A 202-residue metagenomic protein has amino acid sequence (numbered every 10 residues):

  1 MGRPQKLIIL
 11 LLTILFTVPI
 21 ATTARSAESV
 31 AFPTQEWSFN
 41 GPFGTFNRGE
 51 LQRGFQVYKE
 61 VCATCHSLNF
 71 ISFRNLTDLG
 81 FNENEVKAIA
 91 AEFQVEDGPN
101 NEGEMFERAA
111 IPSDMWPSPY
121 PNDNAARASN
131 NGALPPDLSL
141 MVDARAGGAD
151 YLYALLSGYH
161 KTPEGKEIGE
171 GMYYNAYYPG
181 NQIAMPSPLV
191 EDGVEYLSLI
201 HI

Functional and structural regions predicted by a protein language model:
G2-T45: Post-cleavage N-terminal segment of exported redox proteins
A31-Q56, S67-F81, E85-V86: Electrostatic cytochrome c docking/interface patches
F32-P42, D114, S118-P121, A128 (+1 more regions): Short, contiguous pre-domain boundary segments
G41, I71-S72, E85-D114: Acidic/histidine-rich catalytic neighborhood
Q56-L68, D114-P121, L134-D143, Y151: C-type cytochrome heme c attachment motif
V61-F73, Y159-P163: A generic secondary-structure signal for well-formed alpha-helical elements
N122-S198: Thiol/selenol-based redox catalytic cores and closely related redox-interacting motifs
H201-I202: Conserved small/polar residues in nucleotide/adenosyl-binding loops
